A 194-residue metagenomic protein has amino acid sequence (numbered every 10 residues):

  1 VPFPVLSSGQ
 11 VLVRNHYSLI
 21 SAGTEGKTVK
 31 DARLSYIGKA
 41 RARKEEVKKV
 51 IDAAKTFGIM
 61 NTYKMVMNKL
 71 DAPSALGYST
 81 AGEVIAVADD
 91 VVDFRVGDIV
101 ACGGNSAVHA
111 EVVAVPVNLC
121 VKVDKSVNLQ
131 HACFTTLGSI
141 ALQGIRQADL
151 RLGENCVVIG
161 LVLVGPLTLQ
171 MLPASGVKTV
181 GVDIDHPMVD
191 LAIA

Functional and structural regions predicted by a protein language model:
V1-Y17, S21, G38: A short N-terminal beta-strand-loop micro-motif at the entrance of redox/enzyme domains
H16, R95-I99, E154: Structural motif
H16-S18, D89, N105, L161: Short, surface-exposed secondary-structure boundary micro-motifs
K30-S74: Aromatic- and Gly/Pro-rich amphipathic surface segment
N61-L70, S79-N105: A glycine-/small-residue-rich N-terminal strand-loop-strand element that serves as the cofactor-binding glycine loop
G104-V117: A structural motif shared across PLP-dependent enzymes of the aminotransferase-like
H131-A194: Mid-domain Rossmann-like dinucleotide-binding core that forms the NAD(H)/NADP(H) cofactor-binding site
